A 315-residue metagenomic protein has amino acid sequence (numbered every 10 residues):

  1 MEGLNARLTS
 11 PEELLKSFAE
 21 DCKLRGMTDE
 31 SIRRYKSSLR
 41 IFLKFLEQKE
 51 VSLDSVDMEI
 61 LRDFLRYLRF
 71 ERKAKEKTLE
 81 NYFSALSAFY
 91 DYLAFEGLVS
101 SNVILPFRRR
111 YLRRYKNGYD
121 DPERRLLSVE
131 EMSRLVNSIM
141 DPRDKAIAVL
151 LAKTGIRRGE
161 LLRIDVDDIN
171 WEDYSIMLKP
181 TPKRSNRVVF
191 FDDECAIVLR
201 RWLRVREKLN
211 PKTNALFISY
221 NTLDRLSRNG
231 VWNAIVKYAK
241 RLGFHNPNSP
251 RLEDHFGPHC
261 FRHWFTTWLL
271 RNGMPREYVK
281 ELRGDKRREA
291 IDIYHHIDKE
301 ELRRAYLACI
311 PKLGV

Functional and structural regions predicted by a protein language model:
M1-G3, C309-V315: C-terminal secondary-structure termini that scaffold catalytic or DNA-interacting sites
M1-N5, E12-Y119: N-terminal core-binding DNA-recognition domain of tyrosine recombinases/integrases
V99-S101, L112-S133, K183-E194, L209-N214: DNA breakage-rejoining catalytic core of tyrosine-based enzymes
V129-R158: Basic, Lys/Arg- and aromatic-enriched nucleic-acid-binding interface segment
L151-D173: Short, charged phosphate-coordinating catalytic segments
P182-R201, T213-K237: C-terminal catalytic core of Y-nucleophile DNA break-rejoin enzymes
W232-E281: Short, basic (Lys/Arg/His-rich) helix/loop patches that form interaction surfaces in the mid-to-C-terminal regions
R283-A308: Catalytic-site neighborhood detector that most strongly recognizes the C-terminal catalytic loop/helix of tyrosine
